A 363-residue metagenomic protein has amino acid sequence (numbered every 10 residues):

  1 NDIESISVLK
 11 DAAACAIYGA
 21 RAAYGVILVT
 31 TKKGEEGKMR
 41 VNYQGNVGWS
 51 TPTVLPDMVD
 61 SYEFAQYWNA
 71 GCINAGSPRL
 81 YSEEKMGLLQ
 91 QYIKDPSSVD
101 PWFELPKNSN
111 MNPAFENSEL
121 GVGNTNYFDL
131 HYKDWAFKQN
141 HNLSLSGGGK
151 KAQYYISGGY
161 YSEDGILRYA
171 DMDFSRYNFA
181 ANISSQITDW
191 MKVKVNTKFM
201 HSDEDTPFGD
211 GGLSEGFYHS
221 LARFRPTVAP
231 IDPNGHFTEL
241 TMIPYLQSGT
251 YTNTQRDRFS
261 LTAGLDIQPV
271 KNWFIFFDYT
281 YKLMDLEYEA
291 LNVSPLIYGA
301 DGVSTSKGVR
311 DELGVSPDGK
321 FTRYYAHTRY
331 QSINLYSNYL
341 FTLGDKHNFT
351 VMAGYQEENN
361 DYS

Functional and structural regions predicted by a protein language model:
D2-N42, D100, K138-N140, Q153: A beta-strand signature from Gram-negative outer-membrane beta-barrel systems, especially the internal plug domain
A22, G147-K151, Y160: A generic beta-sheet turn/junction motif
E36-N124, Y161, G165-S260, F276-D278 (+1 more regions): Surface-exposed loop/interface segments of Gram-negative outer-membrane beta-barrel transport/assembly proteins
F128-L130: Surface-exposed cleft-lining segments at the edges of enzyme active sites
D134-W135, L145-G149: Outer-membrane beta-barrel initiation region
D266, V270-K271: Long hydrophobic segments that form regular secondary structure
